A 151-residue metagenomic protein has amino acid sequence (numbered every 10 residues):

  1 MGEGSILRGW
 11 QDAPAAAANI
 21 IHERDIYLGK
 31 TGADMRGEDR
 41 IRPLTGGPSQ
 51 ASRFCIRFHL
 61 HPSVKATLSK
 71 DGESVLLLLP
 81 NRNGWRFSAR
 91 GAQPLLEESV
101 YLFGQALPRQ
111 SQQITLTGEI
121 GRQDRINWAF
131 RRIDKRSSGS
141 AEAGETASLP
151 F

Functional and structural regions predicted by a protein language model:
M1-F151: CBM-like, beta-strand-rich accessory domains located in the C-terminal region of large, secreted polysaccharide-active
